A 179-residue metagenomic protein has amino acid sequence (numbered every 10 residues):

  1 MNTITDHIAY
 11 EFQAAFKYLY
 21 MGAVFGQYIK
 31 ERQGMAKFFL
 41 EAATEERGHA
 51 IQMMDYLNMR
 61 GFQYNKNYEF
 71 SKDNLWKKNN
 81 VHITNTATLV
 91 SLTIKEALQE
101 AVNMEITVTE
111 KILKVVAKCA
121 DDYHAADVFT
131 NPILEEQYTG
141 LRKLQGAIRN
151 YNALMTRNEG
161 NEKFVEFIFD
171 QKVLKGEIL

Functional and structural regions predicted by a protein language model:
M1-L179: Iron-associated oxidoreductase/ferritin-like identity signal
